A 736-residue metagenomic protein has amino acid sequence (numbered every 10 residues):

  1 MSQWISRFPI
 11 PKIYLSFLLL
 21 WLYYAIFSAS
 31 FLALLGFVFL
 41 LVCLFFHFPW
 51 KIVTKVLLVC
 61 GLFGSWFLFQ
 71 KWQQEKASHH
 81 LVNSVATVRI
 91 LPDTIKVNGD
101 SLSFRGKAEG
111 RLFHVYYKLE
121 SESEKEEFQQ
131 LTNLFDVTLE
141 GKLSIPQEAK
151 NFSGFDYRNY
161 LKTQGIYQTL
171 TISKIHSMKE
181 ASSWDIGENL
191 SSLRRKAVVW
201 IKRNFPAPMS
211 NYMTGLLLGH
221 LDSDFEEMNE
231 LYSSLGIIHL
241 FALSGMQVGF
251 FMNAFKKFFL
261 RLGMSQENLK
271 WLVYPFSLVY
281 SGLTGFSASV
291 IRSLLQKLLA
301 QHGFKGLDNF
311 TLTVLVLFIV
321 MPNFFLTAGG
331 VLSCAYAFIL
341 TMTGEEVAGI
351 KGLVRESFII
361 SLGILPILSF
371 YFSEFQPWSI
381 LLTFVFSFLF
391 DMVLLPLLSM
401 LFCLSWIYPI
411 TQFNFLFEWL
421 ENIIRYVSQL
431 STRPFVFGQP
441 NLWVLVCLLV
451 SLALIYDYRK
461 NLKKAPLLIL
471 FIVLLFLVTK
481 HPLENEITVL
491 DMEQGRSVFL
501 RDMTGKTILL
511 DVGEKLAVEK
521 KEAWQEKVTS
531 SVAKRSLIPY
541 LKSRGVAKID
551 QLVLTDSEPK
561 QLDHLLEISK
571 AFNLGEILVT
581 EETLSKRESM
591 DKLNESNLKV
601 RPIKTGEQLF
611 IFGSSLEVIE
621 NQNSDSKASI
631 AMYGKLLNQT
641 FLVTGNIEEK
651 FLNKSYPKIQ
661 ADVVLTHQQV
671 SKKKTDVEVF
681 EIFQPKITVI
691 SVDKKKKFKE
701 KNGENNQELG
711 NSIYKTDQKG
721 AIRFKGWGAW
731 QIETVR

Functional and structural regions predicted by a protein language model:
M1-A77, R292, L445, E733-V735: N-terminal leader/targeting segments
S2-I5, F63-H239, R535-P539, K548 (+6 more regions): Membrane-interface helix/helix-cap signal primarily in integral membrane proteins
P9-P11, G245, F286, G330 (+5 more regions): Conformational gate/switch positions in structured elements
Y24-F27, V42-F46, R105-A108, V198-F205 (+9 more regions): Alpha-helix C-terminal capping segments
A29-W50, T54-C60, L170, M228-L382 (+4 more regions): Hydrophobic alpha-helical transmembrane segments in multi-pass membrane proteins
F128, N133, V137-K142, S182 (+2 more regions): Non-globular, low-confidence helical/coil segments that flank catalytic cores
T341-P440: Alpha-helical transmembrane segments of multi-pass integral membrane proteins
